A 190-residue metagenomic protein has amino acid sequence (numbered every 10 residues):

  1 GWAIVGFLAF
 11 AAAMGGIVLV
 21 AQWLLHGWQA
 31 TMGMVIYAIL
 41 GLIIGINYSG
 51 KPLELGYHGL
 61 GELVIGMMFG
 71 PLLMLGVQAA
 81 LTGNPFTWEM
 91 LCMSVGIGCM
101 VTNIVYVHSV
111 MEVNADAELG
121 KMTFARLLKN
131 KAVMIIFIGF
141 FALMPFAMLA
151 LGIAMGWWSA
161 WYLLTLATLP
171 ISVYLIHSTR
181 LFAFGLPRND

Functional and structural regions predicted by a protein language model:
G1, V105-N130, S178-D190: Cytosolic, membrane-interface loops and tails of multi-pass inner-membrane proteins
G1-L24, K121-W158: Multi-pass membrane catalytic core of lipid/isoprenoid biosynthesis enzymes
W2-P85: Intramembrane alpha-helical segments
W2-V5, M32-I39, L63-V64, L91-V95 (+2 more regions): Hydrophobic alpha-helical transmembrane segments
I39-S49, C92, V113-K121: Hydrophobic, membrane-facing alpha-helical anchors
L40-I46, I97-T102, A167-S178: Alpha-helical transmembrane segments and their membrane-interface exit regions
V64-V113: Functional transmembrane core segments of multi-pass inner-membrane proteins
A154-D190: Extended hydrophobic alpha-helices typical of membrane-associated regions
